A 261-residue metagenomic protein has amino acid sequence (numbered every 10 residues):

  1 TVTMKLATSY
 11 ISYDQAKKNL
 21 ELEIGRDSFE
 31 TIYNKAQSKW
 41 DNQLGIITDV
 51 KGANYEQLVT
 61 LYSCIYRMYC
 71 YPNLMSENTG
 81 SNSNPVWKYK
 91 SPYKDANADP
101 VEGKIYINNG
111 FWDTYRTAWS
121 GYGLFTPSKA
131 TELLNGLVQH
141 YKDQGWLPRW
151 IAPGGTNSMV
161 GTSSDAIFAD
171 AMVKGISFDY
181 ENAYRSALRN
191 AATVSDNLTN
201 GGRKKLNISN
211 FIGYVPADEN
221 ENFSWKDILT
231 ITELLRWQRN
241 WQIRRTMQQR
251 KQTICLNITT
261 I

Functional and structural regions predicted by a protein language model:
T1, S9, K129, N135-G136 (+2 more regions): Active-site cavity-forming subdomains of large catalytic enzyme subunits
T1-I105, W146, E181, R185-A192: Acidic/polar, glycine-enriched structural segments that form the non-catalytic walls/loops of the carbohydrate-binding
Q15-K17, L74-S81, S120-G123, T131-L134 (+2 more regions): Short, solvent-exposed loop/turn and secondary-structure capping segments
L20-F29, I46-G52, G103-I107, W119-G123 (+3 more regions): Second-shell loop/turn segments in exported
I32, A53-E56, Y106-N109, Y122-K129 (+3 more regions): Extracytoplasmic/periplasmic, Sec-exported soluble proteins
S63-N78, I107-A130, A169-I176, T232-I243: Alpha-helical support elements that line or immediately flank enzyme active sites and cofactor-binding pockets
Y93-D99, G103-F111, Y115-Y122, G136-W146 (+2 more regions): Long, structured ligand/cofactor-binding scaffold of large enzymes
